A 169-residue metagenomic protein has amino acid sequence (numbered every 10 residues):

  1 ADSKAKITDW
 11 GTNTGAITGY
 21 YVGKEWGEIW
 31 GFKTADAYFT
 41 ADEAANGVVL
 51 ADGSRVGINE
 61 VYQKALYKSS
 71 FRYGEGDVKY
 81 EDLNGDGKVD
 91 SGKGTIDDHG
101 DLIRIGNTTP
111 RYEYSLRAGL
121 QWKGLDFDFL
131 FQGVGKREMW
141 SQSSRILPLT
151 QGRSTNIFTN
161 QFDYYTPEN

Functional and structural regions predicted by a protein language model:
A1, Q121, Q132-V134: Outer-membrane beta-barrel pore domains and translocons
A1-G106, P148, F158-E168: Conserved small-residue
D2-T8, K136-Q142, G152-R153: Outer-membrane beta-barrel proteins
D42, F131-L147: Short acidic alpha-helical/loop segments enriched in Asp/Glu that coordinate divalent cations
P110-Y114: Residues that define the transmembrane beta-barrel architecture of outer-membrane proteins
R117-G119: Outer-membrane beta-barrel architecture
K123, L149: Phosphate-sensing "switch" segment of ASCE/P-loop ATPases
G124-F129: Repeated loop/turn-to-beta-strand initiation elements of outer-membrane beta-barrel proteins
